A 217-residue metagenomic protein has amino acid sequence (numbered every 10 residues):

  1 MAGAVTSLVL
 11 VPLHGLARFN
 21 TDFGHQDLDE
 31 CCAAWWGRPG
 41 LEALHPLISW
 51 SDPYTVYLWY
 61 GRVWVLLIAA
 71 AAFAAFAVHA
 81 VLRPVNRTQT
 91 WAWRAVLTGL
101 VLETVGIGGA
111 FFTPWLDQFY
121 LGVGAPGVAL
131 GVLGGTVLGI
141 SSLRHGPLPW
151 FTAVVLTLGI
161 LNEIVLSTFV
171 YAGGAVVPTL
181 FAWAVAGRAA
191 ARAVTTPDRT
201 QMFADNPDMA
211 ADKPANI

Functional and structural regions predicted by a protein language model:
M1-N206: Hydrophobic, aromatic-enriched alpha-helical segments typical of multi-pass transmembrane helices
D205-D208, D212, N216: Intrinsic-disorder-associated, low-complexity terminal segments enriched in Asp/Asn/His/Tyr and depleted of Lys/Arg
